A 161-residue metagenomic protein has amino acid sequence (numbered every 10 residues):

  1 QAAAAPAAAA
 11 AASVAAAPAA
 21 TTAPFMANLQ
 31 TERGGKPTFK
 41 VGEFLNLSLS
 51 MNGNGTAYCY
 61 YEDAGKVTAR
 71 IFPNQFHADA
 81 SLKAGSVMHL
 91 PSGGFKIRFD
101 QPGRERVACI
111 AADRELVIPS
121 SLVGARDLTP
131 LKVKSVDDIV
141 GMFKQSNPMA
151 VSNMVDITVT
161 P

Functional and structural regions predicted by a protein language model:
Q1-P161: Secretory-pathway glycoprotein ectodomains that are cysteine- and/or Ser/Thr/Pro-rich
